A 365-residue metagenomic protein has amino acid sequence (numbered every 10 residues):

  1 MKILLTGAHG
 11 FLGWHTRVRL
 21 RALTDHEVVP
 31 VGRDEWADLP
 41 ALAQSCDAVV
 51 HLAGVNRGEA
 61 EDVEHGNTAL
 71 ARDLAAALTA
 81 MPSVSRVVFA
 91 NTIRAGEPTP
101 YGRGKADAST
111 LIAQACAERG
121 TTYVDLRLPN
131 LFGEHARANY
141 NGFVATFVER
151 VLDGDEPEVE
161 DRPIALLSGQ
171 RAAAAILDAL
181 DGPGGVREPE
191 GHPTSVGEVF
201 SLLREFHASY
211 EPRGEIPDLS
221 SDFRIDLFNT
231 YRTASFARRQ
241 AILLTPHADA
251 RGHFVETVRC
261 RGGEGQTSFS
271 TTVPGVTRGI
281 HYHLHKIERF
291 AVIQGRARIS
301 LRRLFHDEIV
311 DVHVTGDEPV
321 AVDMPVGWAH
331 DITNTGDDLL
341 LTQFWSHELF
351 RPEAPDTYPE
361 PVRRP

Functional and structural regions predicted by a protein language model:
I3-R21: N-terminal Rossmann NAD(P)H-binding glycine-rich loop of SDR-like oxidoreductase domains
D34-M81, T92-P98: NAD(P)H-binding glycine-rich loop region in Rossmannoid oxidoreductase-like domains and their noncatalytic homologs
R72-T110, C116-L126: Conserved Rossmann-fold NAD(P)-dependent oxidoreductase catalytic core, especially the SDR/UDP-sugar
A113-H135, E149, D155-A165, G185: Conserved beta-loop-beta element that borders a ligand/cofactor-binding pocket
A175-P246: Mid/C-terminal beta-alpha module of Rossmann-like enzyme folds, strongest in SDR-family dehydrogenases/epimerases
R238-I280, K286: A short glycine-rich, His/Asp/Glu-containing loop-to-beta-strand
L304-V326: Short acidic-glycine-tyrosine-enriched beta hairpin
F305-E308, T333-P365: Double-stranded beta-helix
